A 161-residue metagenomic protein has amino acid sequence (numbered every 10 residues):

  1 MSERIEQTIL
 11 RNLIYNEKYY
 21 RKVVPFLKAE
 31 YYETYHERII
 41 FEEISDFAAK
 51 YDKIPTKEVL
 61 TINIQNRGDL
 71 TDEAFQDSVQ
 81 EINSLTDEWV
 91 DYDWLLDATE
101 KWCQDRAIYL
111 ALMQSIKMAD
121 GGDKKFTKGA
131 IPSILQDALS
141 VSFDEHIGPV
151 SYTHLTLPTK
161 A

Functional and structural regions predicted by a protein language model:
M1-W102: Noncatalytic partner-interaction/assembly domains of nucleic-acid and motor enzyme complexes, especially the accessory
E30, I44, T61, E81 (+3 more regions): Short, surface-exposed, charged/polar-biased interaction segments
A49-P55, S140-I147, L157: Short, exposed beta-strand "edge-strand" segments with a Pro/Gly-rich flavor and a Y/T-containing core
R67, V150-T153: Compositionally biased, intrinsically disordered low-complexity segments
W89, D93-P149: Interdomain "pre-motor" coupling segment immediately N-terminal to P-loop NTPase/helicase cores
T153-T159: Conserved small/polar residues in nucleotide/adenosyl-binding loops
